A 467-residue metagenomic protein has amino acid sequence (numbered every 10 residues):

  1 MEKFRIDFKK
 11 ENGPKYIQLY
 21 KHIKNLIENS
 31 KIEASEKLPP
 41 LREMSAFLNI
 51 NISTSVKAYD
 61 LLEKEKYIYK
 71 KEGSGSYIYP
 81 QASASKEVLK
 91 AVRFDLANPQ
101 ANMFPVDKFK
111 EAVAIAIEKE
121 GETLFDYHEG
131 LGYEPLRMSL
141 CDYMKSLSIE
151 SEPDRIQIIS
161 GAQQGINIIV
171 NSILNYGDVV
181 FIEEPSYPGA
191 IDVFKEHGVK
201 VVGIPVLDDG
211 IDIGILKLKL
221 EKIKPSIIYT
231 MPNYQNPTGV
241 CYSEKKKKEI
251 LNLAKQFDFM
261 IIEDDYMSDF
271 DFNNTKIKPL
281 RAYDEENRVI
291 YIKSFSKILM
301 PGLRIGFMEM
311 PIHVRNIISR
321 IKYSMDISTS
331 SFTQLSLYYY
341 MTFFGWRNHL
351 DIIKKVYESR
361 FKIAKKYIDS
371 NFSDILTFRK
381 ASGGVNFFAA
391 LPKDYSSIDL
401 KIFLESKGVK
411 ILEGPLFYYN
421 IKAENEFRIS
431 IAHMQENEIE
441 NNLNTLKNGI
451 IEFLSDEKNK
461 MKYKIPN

Functional and structural regions predicted by a protein language model:
M1-A116, E120, F125, L136 (+12 more regions): N-terminal basic, amphipathic alpha-helical segments
I50, Y67, V199, P225 (+2 more regions): Short glycine/serine/threonine/alanine-rich loop segments
G73, E152-P153, K380-V385: Short Gly/Ser/Thr- and Asp/Glu-enriched loop/turn motifs at secondary-structure junctions
T123-F257, S268-F270, T275-Y283, Y357 (+2 more regions): Conserved core of the PLP fold type I
I182, G203, I261-E263, L337 (+1 more regions): Hydrophobic residues in well-ordered beta-strands that form the structural core
Y229-M231, I262-E263, D269, K293 (+3 more regions): Short beta-strand segments
V289-S370, T377-A381: PLP-dependent aminotransferase class I/II
